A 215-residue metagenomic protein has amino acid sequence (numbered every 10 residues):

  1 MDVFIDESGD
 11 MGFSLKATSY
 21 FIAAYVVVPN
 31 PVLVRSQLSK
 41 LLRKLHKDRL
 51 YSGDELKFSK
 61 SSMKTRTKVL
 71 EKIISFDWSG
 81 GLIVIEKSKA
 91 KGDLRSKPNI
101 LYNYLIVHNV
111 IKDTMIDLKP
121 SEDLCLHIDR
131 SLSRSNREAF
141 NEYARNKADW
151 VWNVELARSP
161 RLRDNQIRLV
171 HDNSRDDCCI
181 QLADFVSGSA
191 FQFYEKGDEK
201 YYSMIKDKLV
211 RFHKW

Functional and structural regions predicted by a protein language model:
M1-W215: Phosphate-ester processing/binding pockets and catalytic centers
